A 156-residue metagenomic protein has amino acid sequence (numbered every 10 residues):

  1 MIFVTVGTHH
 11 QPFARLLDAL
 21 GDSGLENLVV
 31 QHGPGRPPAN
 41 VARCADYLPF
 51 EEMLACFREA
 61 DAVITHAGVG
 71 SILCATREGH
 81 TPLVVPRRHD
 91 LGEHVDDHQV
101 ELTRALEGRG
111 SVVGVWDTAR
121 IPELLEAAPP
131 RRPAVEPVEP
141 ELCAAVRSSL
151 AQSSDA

Functional and structural regions predicted by a protein language model:
M1, N27-H32, A62, Q99 (+3 more regions): Conserved catalytic or regulatory cores that recognize and/or transform ribose-phosphate-containing ligands
M1-E59: Donor-nucleotide binding loops and adjacent catalytic segments primarily of GT-B fold Leloir glycosyltransferases
Q11, L48-L54, R58, H66 (+5 more regions): Residues at secondary-structure transition points
L16, S71, L102: Conserved sugar-transfer catalytic core signal across GT-A, GT-B, and GT-C glycosyltransferases
C44-Y47, S111-R120: Short acidic-hydrophobic, aromatic-tinged amphipathic segments that line or gate anion-handling sites
M53-G92: A donor-sugar binding/catalytic signature common to diverse glycosyltransferases and related nucleotide-sugar
T81-W116: Catalytic binding pocket for nucleotide-activated donors in carbohydrate/polymer assembly enzymes
E123-A156: C-terminal amphipathic helix plus adjacent low-complexity, charged tail appended to glycosyltransferase catalytic
